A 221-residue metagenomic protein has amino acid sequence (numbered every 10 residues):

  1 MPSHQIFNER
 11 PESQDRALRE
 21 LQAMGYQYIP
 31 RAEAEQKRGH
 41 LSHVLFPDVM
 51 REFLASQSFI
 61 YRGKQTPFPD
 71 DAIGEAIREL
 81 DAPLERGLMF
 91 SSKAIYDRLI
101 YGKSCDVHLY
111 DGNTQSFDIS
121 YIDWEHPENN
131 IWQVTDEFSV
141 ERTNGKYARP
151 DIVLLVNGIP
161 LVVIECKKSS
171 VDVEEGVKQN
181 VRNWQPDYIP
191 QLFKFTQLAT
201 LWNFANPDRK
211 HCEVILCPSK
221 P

Functional and structural regions predicted by a protein language model:
M1-P221: An alpha-helical interface "stripe"
